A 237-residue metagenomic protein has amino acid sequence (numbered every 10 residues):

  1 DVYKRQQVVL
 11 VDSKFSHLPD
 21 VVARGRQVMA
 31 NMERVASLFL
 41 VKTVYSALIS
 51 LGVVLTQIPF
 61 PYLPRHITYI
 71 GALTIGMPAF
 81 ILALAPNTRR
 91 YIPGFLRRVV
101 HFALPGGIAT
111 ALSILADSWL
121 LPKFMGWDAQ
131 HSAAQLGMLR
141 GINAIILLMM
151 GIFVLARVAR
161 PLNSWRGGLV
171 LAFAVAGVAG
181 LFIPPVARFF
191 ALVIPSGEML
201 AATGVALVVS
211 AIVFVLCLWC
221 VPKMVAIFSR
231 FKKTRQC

Functional and structural regions predicted by a protein language model:
K4-W165, V178-I183: Membrane-embedded transport module
R65, M138-R140, S196-V205: Hydrophobic alpha-helical transmembrane segments
L148, A202-W219: Alpha-helical membrane-embedded segments
G167-A176: Central hydrophobic cores of alpha-helical transmembrane segments in multi-pass integral membrane proteins
A176-I183, V213, C217-W219: Structural signal for alpha-helical transmembrane segments and their membrane-water exit/capping regions in multi-pass
P185-A201: Extracellular/periplasmic helix-loop-helix junctions in multi-pass membrane proteins
V215-R235: Membrane-interface capping segments at transmembrane-helix boundaries
